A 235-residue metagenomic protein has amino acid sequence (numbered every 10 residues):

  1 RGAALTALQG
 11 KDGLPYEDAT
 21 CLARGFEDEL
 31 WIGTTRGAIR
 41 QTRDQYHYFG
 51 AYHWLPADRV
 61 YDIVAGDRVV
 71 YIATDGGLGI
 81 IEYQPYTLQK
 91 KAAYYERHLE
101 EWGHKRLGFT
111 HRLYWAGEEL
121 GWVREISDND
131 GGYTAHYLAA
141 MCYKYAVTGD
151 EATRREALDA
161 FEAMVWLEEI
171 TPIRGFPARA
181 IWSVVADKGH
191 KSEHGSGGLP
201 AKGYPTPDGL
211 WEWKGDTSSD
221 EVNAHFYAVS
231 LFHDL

Functional and structural regions predicted by a protein language model:
R1, T35-I39, G76-G79: Loop/turn residues immediately N-terminal
G2-A4, T42-Q45, Q84: Short loop/turn segments that connect beta-strands within beta-propeller blades
A7-E27, G50-D67: Short coil-to-beta transitions that initiate beta-strands within beta-rich domains
E29-I32, V69-I72: Conserved beta-propeller blade signature
T34, T74, N129-Y145, S218-H233: Well-ordered alpha-helical segments within folded domains of soluble proteins
E82-Q89: Short loop/turn segments immediately following beta-strands, especially the blade-tip and inter-blade linker loops
K105-L107, H111-G117, S127, R155-L235: Extended ligand-binding groove/face enriched in aromatic
G121-W166: General structural concept
